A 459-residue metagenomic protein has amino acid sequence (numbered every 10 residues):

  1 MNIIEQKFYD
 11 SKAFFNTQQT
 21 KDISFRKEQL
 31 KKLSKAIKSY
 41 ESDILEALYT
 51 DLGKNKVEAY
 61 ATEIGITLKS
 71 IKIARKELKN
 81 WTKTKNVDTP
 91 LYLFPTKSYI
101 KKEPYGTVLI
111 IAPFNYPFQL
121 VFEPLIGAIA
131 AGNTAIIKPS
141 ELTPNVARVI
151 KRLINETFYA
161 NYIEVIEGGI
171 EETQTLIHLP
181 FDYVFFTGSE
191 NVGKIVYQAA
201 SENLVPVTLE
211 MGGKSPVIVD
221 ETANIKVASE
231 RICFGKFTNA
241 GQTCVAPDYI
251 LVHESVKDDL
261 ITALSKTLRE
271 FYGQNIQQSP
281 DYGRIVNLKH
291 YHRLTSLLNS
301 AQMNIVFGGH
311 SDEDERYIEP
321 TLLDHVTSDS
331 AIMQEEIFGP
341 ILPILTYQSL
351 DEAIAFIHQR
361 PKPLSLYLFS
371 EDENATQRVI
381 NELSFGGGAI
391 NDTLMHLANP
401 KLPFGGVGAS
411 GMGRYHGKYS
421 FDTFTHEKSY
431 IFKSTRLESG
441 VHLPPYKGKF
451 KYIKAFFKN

Functional and structural regions predicted by a protein language model:
M1-Y99: N-terminal Rossmann-like NAD(P)+-binding subdomain of aldehyde/semialdehyde dehydrogenases
F15, Q19, S34-I37, E41 (+15 more regions): Structural signal for hydrophobic packing residues in well-ordered secondary-structure cores of soluble enzyme domains
K21-F25, I218, Y317-N459: Conserved C-terminal structural/oligomerization subdomain of aldehyde/semialdehyde dehydrogenase
R26, I71, G132, I163 (+8 more regions): Residue-level signal for inorganic ion chemistry
L91-V227: Rossmann-like NAD(P) dinucleotide-binding subdomain of oxidoreductase/dehydrogenase enzymes
F158, N191-T327, I390, G448 (+1 more regions): ALDH superfamily catalytic-core signature
H178, M211-G212, T243-V245, Q278-S279 (+2 more regions): Short glycine-enriched loop/turn motifs at secondary-structure junctions
